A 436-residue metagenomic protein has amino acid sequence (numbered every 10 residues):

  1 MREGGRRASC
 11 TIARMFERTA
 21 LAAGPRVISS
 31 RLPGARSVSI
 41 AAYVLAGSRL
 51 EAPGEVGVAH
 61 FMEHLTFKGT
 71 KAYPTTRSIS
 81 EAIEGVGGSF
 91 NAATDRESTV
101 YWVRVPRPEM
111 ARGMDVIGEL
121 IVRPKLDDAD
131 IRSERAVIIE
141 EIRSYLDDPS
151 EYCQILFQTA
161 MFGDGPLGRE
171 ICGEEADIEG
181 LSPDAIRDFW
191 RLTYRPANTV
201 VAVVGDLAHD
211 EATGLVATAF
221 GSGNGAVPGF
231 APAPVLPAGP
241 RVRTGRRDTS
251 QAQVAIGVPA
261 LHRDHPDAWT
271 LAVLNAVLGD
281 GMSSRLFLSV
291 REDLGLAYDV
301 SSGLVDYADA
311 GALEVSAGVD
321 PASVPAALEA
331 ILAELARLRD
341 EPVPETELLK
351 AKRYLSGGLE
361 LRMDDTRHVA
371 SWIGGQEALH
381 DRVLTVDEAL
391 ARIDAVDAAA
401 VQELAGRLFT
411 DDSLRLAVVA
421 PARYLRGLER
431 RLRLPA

Functional and structural regions predicted by a protein language model:
M1-R14: N-terminal amphipathic/basic-hydrophobic helices that include classical n-h-c signal peptides and signal-anchor
I12, F16, A20, R31 (+7 more regions): Charge-rich, well-structured scaffold segments of protease-associated domains
G34, S39-R104, D280-L296, Y307: M16/MPP (pitrilysin/insulinase) zinc-metallopeptidase core fold and M16-derived inactive scaffolds
S39-Y43, V254-G257, L416-A417: Active-site-flanking beta-strand signature of metal-NTP-handling nucleotidyl enzymes and homologous cyclase-like
P240-S250, V254-G257, P266: Phosphate/diphosphate-binding glycine-rich loops and adjacent basic-rich segments that engage nucleotide
L271-D280: A conserved active-site cap/scaffold subdomain adjacent to cofactor or substrate pockets
